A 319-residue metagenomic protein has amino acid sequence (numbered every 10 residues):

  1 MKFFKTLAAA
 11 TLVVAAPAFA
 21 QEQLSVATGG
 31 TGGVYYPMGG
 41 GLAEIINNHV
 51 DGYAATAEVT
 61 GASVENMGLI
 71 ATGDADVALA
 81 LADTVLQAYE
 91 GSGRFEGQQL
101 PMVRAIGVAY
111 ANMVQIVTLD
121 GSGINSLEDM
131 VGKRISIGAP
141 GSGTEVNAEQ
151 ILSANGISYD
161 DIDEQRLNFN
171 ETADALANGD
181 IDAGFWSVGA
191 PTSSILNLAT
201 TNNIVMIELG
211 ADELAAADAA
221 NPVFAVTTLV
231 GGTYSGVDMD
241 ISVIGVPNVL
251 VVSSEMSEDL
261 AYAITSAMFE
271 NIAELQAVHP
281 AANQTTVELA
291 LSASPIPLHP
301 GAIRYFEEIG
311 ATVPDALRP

Functional and structural regions predicted by a protein language model:
K2-A10: Sec-dependent signal peptide recognition, specifically the positively charged N-region followed immediately by
A16-A20: Sec/Tat signal peptide C-region and signal peptidase I cleavage site
Q21-A139: Short, glycine-/small- and polar/acidic-enriched structural segments that line small-molecule recognition paths
Q23, N47-T60, S153-L167, D180-A183 (+2 more regions): A local structural motif
L24, E96-P101, Y110, V114-P140 (+3 more regions): Hinge/capping helix and adjacent helix->loop/strand transition within the periplasmic-binding protein
V34-M38, L42, S63-N66, V85 (+8 more regions): Stable alpha-helical elements in mature extracytoplasmic
A82-T84, S92-G93, S158-V251, E255-M256: Pocket-lining segment of extracytoplasmic ligand-binding domains
L167, E171, A177-G179, V188-E208 (+2 more regions): An extracytoplasmic/periplasmic, membrane-proximal ligand-sensing/linker region
